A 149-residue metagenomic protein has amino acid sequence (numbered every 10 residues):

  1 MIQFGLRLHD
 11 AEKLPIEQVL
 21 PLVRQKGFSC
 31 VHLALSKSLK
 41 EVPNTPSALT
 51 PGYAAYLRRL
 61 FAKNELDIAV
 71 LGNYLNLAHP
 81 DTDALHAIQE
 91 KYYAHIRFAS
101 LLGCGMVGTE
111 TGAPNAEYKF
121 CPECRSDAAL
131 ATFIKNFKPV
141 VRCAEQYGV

Functional and structural regions predicted by a protein language model:
M1-F4, P21-F28: A short, Lys/Arg-enriched amphipathic alpha-helix followed by its capping loop at the start of a domain
I2-L8, V31-L33, I68-N73, V107-T109: Hydrophobic faces of well-ordered beta-strands that scaffold small-molecule active sites in alpha/beta enzyme cores
F4-V19: Short, Lys/Arg-rich amphipathic segments at extreme N-termini
R7-A11, A34-S38, N73-N76, G112-P114 (+1 more regions): Active-site beta-loop-alpha junctions enriched in small/polar residues
H9-D10, S47-A48, H86, L130-A131: Residue-level marker of alpha-helix boundaries and capping positions
E17-Q18, L22, A55, L60-N64 (+1 more regions): Active-site acidic/histidine proton-transfer and metal-coordination neighborhood in alpha/beta enzyme cores
G27-S29, D67, G103: Short loop/turn motifs at secondary-structure junctions
S36, V42-F61: Glycine-rich, positively charged N-terminal anion/phosphate-binding segment
